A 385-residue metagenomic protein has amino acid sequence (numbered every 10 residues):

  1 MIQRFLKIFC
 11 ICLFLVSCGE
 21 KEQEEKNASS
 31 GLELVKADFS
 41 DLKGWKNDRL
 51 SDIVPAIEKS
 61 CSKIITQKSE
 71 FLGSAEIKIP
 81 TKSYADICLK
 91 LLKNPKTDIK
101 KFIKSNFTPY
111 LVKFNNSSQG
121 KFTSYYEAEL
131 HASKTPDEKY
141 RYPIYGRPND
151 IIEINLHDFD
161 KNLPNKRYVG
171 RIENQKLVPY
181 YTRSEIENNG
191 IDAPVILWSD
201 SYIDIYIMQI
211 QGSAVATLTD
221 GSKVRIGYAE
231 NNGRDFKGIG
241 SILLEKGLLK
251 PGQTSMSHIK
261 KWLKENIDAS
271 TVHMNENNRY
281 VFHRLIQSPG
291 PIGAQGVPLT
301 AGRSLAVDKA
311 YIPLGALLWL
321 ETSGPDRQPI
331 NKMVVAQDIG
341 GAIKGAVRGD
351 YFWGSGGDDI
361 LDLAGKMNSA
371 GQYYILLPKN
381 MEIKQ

Functional and structural regions predicted by a protein language model:
Q3-I11: Sec-dependent signal peptide recognition, specifically the positively charged N-region followed immediately by
K7, I53, K344: Catalytic-loop motifs flanking and including active-site residues across diverse enzymes
C10, G31, S118, M208 (+7 more regions): A generic structural signal for short, solvent-exposed coil/turn residues that cap or connect secondary-structure
I11-C12, T81: Residue-level signal for mature regions of secreted extracellular proteins and peptides
L15-S17: C-terminal motif of bacterial Sec signal peptides marking the signal peptidase cleavage site
G19-E20, V35, K46, I286-Q385: C-terminal soluble interaction/assembly domains
E22-S30: Short, low-complexity, disordered segments immediately C-terminal to signal peptides in bacterial exported proteins
E33-I286: Secretory/export targeting leaders with adjacent low-complexity proregions
